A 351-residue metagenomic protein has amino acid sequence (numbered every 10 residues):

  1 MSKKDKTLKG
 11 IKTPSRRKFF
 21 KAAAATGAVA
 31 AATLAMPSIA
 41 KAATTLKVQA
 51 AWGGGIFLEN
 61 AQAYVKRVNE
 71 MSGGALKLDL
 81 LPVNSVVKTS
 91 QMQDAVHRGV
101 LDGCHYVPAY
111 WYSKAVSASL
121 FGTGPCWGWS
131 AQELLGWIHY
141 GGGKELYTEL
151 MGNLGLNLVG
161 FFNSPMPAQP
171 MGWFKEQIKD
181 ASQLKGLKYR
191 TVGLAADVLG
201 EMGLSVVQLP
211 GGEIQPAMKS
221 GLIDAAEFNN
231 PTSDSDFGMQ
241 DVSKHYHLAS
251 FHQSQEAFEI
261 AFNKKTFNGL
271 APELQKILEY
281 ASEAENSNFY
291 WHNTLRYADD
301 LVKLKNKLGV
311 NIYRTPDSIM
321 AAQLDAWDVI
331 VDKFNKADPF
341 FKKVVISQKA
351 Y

Functional and structural regions predicted by a protein language model:
M1-S15: Secretory targeting signals
K12-P14, K18-L134, E149-Y351: N-terminal secretory/targeting leader peptides
